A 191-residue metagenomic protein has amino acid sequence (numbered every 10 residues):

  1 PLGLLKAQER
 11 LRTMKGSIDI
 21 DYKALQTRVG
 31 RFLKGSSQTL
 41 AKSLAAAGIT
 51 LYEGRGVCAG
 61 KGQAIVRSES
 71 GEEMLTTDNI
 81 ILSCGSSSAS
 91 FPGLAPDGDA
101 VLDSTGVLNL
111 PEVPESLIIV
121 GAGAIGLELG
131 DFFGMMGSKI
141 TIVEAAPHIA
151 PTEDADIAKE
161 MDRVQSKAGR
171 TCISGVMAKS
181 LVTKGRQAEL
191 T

Functional and structural regions predicted by a protein language model:
P1-V113, T141, A146-A150, A155-I157 (+3 more regions): Glycine-rich flavin
V113-P114, M136: Short loop/turn elements that form and flank the Walker-type P-loop nucleotide-binding site in RecA-like NTPase cores
L117: Conserved class I S-adenosyl-L-methionine
V120-G123: Glycine-rich Rossmann-fold phosphate-binding loop(s) that bind the pyrophosphate of adenine dinucleotide cofactors
G126-L127: N-terminal Rossmann-fold NAD(P) dinucleotide-binding loop
G130-M135: Gly/Ala-rich phosphate-binding loop of Rossmann-like dinucleotide-binding domains, activating on the conserved
